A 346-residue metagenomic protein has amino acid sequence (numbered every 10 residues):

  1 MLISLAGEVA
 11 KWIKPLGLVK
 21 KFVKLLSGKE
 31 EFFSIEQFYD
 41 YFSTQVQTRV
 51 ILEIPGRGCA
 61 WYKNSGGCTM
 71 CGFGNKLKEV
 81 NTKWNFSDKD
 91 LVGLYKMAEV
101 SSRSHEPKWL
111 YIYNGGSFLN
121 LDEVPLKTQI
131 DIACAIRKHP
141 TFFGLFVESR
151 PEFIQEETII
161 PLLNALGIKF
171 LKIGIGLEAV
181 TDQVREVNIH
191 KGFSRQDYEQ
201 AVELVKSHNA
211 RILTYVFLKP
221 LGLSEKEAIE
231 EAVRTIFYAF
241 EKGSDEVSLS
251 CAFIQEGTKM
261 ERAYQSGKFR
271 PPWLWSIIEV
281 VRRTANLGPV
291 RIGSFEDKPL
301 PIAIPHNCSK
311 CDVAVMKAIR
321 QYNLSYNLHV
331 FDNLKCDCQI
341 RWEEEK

Functional and structural regions predicted by a protein language model:
M1-G28, F33-S34, E246, A252-K346: Auxiliary Fe-S-binding modules of radical SAM enzymes
D40-D90: Canonical Radical SAM [4Fe-4S] cluster-binding loop centered on the CxxxCxxC motif and its immediate flanking residues
T48, E106-K108, P140-G144, G167-L171 (+3 more regions): Short, well-ordered coil/turn segments that N-cap beta-strands
G74-L94, A98-L126, H139-Q155, F170-D197 (+1 more regions): Core AdoMet radical
K83-A98, V124-C134, F193-Y198, A228-I236 (+2 more regions): Well-ordered, non-membrane alpha-helical segments in soluble/globular domains
A98-S104, A133-P140, I160-F170, E203-S207: Acidic (Asp/Glu)-rich catalytic clusters
E123-I130, I154-A165, K226: Distinct, well-ordered alpha-helical segments
Q196-T258, I277-S294: Conserved C-terminal portion of the radical SAM core fold that forms the substrate/S-adenosylmethionine-binding
